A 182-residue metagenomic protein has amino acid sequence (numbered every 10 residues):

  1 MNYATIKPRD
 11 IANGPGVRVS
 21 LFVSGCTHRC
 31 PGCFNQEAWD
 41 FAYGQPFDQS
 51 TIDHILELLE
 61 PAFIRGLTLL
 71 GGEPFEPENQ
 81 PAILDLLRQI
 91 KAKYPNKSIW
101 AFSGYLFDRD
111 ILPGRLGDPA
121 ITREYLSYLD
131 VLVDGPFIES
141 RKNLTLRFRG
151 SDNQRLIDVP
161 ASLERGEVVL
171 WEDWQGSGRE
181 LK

Functional and structural regions predicted by a protein language model:
M1-F22, N35-A42, V168-V169, D173-Q175 (+1 more regions): N-terminal [4Fe-4S]-dependent radical SAM core
M1-Y3, V17, N35-R115, A120-E124: Conserved Radical SAM active-site core
F22-R29: Short pre-active-site segment immediately N-terminal to redox-active cysteine/selenocysteine motifs in thiol-based
E76, S140-R141: Short glycine-rich, flexible loops that bind phosphorylated cofactors or substrates
L86-K91, K142-K182: P-loop/Walker A phosphate-binding loop and immediately adjacent motor/lid segment at beta-alpha junctions
E124-S127, G150: Short, conserved loop/helix-junction motifs that constitute active-site signature segments in enzyme catalytic cores
D130: Receiver (REC) domain switch/active-site residues of two-component response regulators
